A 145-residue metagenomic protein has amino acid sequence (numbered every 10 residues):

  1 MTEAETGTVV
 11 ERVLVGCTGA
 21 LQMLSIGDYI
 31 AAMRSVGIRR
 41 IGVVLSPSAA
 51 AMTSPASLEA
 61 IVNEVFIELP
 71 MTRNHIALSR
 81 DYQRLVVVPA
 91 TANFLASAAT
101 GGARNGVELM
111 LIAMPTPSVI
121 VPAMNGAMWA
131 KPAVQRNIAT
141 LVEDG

Functional and structural regions predicted by a protein language model:
M1-I120, M124-G145: A cross-family phosphate/adenosyl-ligand binding-site feature
